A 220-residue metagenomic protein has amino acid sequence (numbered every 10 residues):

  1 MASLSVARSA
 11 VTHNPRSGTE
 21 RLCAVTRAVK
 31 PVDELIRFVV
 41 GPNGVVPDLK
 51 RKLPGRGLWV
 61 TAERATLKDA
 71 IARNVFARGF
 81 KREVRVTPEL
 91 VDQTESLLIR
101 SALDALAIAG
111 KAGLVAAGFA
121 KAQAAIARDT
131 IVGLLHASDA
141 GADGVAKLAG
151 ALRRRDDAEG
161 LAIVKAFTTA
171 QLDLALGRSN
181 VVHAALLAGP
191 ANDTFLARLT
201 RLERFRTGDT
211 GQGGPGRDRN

Functional and structural regions predicted by a protein language model:
M1-E20, R198-N220: Basic Arg/Gly/Lys-rich low-complexity intrinsically disordered segments
M1-R82: N-terminal cysteine/histidine-rich coordination modules
M1-S5, S9, T19-V25, V29 (+9 more regions): Catalytic cores of RNA-modifying enzymes
L22-V25, T130, A146-L161: Short helix-coil boundary/hinge micro-motifs
R27, I99, A107-G110, I126-A127 (+4 more regions): Signal for well-folded cores of large energy- and translation-related assemblies
R56-G57, A112-G113, I131-G133, A158-A162 (+1 more regions): Short active-site oxyanion
A65-G144: Extended interfacial segments that mediate partner engagement and assembly in macromolecular machines
V164-G214: Helix-rich interaction surfaces within compact, conserved domain-sized segments that mediate assembly or partner
